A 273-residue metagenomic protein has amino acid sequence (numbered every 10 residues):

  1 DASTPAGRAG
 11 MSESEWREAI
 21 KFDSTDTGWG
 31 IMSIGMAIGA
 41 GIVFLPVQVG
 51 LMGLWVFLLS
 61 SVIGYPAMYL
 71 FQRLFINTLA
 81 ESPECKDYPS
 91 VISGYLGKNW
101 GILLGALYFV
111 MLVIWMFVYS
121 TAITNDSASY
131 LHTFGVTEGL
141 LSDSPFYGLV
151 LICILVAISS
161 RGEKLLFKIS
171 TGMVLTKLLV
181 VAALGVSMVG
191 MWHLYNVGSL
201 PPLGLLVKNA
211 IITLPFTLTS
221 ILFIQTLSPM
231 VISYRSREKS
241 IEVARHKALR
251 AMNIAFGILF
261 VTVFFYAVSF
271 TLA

Functional and structural regions predicted by a protein language model:
D1-V47, Y69-R73: Membrane-interface "cap" regions at the ends of multi-pass membrane proteins
R17-A19, S120-L149, Y195-K208: Inter-helical loop and helix-membrane interface segments of multi-pass membrane transporters/permeases
S24-V43, Y108-L112, L184-M191, L200-F270: Hydrophobic, membrane-embedded alpha-helices of multi-pass small-molecule transporters
P46-N77, P89, W100, I258: Extracellular loop-to-transmembrane helix junctions
L70-L79, C85-T137: Hydrophobic transmembrane alpha-helices that form the core helical bundles of multi-pass secondary transporters
P83-K98, I254-A273: TM-loop-TM module centered on a large, flexible mid-protein loop between adjacent transmembrane helices in multi-pass
S93, T121-S144, I232-H246, R250-I258: Helix-loop-helix connectors at the membrane interface of multi-pass transporters/channels
I123, S127, P145, L149-M188: Membrane-interface loop-to-helix entry segments
